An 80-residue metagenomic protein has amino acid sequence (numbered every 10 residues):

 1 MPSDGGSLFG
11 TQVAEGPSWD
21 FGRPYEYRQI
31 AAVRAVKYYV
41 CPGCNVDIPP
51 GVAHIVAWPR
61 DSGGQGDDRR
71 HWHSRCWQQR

Functional and structural regions predicted by a protein language model:
M1-Y38, G63-G64: Replace "small metal-dependent catalytic modules" with "small catalytic or cofactor-binding modules
K37-V40, V52: Amphipathic alpha-helical interface surfaces
C41-C44, H73: Short cysteine-rich clusters marking metal-coordination/redox-active sites
N45-G63: Short recognition patches in nucleic-acid-associated and regulatory proteins
R70-C76: Zinc-coordinating Cys/His ligand positions in small cysteine/histidine-rich zinc-finger domains
